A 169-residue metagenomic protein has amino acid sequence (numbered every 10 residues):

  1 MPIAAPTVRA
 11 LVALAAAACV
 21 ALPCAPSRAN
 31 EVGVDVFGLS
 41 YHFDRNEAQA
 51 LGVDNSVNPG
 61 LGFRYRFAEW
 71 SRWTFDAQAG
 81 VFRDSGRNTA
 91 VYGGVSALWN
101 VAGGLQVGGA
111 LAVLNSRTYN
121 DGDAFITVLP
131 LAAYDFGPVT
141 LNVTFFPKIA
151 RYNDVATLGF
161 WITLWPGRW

Functional and structural regions predicted by a protein language model:
M1-E31, W169: Cleavable N-terminal export/targeting peptides
A25-V32, A68-T74, N100-V107, G167-W169: Short loop/turn motifs that connect adjacent beta-strands in outer-membrane beta-barrel proteins
A29-T74: N-terminal, charge-rich interaction modules
V34-V36, F75-A79, V107-L111, A132 (+2 more regions): Membrane-embedded beta-strand positions of outer-membrane beta-barrel proteins
V36, L61-Y65, A79, G93-W99 (+2 more regions): Residues on the lipid-exposed face of transmembrane beta-strands in outer-membrane beta-barrel proteins
G38-H42, D154-W169: Outer-membrane beta-barrel "beta-signal"
V53-V57, S71, V81-Y92, V101-G103 (+2 more regions): Solvent-exposed loop/turn segments connecting transmembrane beta-strands in outer-membrane beta-barrel proteins
G109-D135: Acidic, glycine-rich flexible loop segments
